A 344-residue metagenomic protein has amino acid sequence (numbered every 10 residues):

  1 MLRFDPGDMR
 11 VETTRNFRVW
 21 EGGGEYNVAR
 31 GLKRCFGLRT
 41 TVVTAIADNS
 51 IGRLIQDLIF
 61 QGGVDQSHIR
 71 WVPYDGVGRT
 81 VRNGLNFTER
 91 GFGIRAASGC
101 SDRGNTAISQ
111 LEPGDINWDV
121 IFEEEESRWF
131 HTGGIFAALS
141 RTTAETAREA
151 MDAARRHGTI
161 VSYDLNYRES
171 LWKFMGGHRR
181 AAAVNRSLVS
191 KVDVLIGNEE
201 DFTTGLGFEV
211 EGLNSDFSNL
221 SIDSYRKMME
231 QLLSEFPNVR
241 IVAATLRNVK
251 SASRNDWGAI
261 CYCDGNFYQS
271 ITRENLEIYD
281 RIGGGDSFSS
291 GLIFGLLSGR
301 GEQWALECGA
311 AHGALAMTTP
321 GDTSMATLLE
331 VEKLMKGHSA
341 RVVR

Functional and structural regions predicted by a protein language model:
M1-V11: Positively charged, low-complexity intrinsically disordered leader regions
N16-Y26, T44-A47, R70-T80, D280-G284 (+1 more regions): Active-site nucleophile and cofactor-binding loops and adjacent substrate-binding regions of central metabolic enzymes
W20, N27-R39, Q61, G295-S298: Alpha-helix C-terminal capping segments
F36, R156-G158: Helix C-cap/helix->beta junction micro-motif
R39-G134, R141, V331-R344: Conserved N-terminal subdomain of the carbohydrate kinase-like
T40, Q66, V161-Y163, I196: Hydrophobic beta-strand scaffold residues
H157, S170-G265: Conserved phosphate/ATP/ADP-binding segment of small-molecule kinases
A252, I271-H338, V342: Conserved post-catalytic alpha-helical subdomain immediately downstream of the catalytic base and nucleotide-binding
